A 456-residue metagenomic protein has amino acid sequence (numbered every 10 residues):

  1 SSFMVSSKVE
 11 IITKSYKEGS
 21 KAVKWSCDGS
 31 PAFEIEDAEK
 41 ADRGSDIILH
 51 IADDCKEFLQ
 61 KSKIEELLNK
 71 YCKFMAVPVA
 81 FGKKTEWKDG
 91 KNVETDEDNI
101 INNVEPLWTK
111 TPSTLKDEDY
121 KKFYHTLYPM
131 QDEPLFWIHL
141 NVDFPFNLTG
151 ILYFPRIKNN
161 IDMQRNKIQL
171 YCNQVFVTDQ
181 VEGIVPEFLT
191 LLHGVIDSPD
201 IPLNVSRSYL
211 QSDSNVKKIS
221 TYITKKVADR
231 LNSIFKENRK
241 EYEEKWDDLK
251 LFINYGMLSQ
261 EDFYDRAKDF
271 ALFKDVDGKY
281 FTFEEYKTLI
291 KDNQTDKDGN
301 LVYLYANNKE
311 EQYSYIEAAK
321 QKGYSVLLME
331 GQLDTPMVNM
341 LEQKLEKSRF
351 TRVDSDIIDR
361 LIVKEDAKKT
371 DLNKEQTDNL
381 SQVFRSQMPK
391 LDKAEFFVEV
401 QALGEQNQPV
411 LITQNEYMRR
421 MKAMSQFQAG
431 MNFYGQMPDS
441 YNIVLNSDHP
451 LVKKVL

Functional and structural regions predicted by a protein language model:
S1-V5: Glycine-rich phosphate-binding loop
K8-L456: Conserved GHKL (Bergerat-fold) ATPase module
